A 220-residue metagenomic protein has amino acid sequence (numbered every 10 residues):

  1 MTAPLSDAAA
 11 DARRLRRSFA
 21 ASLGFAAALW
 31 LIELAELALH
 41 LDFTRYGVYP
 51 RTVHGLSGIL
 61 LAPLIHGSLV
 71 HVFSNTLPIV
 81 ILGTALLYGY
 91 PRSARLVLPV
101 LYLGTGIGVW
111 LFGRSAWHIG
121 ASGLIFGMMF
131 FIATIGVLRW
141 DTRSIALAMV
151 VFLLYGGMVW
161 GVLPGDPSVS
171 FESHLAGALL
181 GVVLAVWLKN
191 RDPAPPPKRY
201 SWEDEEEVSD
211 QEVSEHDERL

Functional and structural regions predicted by a protein language model:
T2-D217: A detector for small-residue-rich transmembrane helices and their helix-helix packing motifs
